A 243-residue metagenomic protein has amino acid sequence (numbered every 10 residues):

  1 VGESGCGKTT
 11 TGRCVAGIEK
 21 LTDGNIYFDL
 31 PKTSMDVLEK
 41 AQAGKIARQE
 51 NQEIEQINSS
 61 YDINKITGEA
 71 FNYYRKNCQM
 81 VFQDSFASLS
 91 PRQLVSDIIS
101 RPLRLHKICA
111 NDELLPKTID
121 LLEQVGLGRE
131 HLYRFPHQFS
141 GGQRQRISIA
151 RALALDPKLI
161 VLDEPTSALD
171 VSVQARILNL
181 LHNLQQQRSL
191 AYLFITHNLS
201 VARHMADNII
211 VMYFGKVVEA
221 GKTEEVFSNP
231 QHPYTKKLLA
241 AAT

Functional and structural regions predicted by a protein language model:
A16: Helix-to-loop junction immediately C-terminal to a conserved catalytic motif
E55, E113-E130, L239: Conserved ABC ATPase "signature" region
F135-F139, Q143: Conserved ABC ATPase signature
A154-K158: A short, proline-enriched helix->beta-strand linker immediately N-terminal to the Walker B motif in ABC-type P-loop
A202-H204: A short, surface-exposed alpha-helical micro-motif characterized by mixed small hydrophobic and charged/polar residues
A220-G221, N229: ABC ATPase "signature
